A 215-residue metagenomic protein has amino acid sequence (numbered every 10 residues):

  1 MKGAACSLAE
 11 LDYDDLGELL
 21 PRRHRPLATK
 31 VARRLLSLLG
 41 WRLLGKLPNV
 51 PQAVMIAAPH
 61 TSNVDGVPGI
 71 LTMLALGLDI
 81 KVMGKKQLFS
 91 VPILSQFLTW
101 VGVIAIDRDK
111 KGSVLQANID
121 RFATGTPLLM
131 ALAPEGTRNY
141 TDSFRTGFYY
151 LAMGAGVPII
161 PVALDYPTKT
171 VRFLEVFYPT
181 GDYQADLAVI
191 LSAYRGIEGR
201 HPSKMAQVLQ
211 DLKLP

Functional and structural regions predicted by a protein language model:
K2-W41: Extreme N-terminal tail/first-helix region
L38-G196, H201, L209-L214: Soluble catalytic domains of membrane acyltransferases
